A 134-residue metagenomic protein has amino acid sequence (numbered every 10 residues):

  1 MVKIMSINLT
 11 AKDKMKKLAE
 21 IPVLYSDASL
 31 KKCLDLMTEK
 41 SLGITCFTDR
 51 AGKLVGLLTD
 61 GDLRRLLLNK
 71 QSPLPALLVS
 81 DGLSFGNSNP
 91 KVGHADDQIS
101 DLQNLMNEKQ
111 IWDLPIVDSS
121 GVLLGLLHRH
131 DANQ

Functional and structural regions predicted by a protein language model:
V2-E20, V55-I111, L123-Q134: Tandem CBS (Bateman) regulatory domains
Y25-A28, A95-D97: A structural micro-motif recognizing beta-strand termini and the immediately following turn/loop segments
A28-D35, S100-N104: Short, basic/aromatic recognition patches
K32-N69: Acidic (E/D-rich), amphipathic helical modules within compact regulatory domains
L42-G43, I111-D113: Short loop/turn microsegments at loop-to-beta-strand junctions
C46, P90, P115-I116: Proline-centered helix-kink/hinge sites
